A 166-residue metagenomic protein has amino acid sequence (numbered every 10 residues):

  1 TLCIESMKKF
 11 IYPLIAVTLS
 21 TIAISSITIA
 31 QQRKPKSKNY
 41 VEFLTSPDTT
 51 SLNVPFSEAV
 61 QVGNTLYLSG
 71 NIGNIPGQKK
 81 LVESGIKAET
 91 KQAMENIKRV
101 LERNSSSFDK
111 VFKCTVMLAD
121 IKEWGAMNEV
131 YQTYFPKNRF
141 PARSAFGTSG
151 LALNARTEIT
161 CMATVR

Functional and structural regions predicted by a protein language model:
E5-F10: Positively charged n-region of N-terminal signal peptides that target proteins for export
I11-L14, I24-E95, R99-N104, D109-F112 (+1 more regions): N-terminal presequence-like segments and the immediate start of the first folded domain
